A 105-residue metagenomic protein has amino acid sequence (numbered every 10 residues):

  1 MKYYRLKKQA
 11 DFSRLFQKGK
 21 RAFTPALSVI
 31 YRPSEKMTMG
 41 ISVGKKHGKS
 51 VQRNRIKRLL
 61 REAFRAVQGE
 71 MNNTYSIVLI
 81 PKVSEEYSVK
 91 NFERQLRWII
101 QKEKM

Functional and structural regions predicted by a protein language model:
M1-M105: Positively charged, solvent-exposed patches that mediate nucleic-acid binding
